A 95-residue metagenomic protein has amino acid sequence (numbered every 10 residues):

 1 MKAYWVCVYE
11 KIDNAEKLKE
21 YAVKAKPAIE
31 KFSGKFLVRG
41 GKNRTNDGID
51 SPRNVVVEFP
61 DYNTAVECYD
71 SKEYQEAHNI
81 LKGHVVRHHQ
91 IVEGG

Functional and structural regions predicted by a protein language model:
M1-R53, P60-D70, E93-G95: Short S/T/G/P-rich N-terminal loop/turn motif that feeds into the first structured element of a domain
A65-Q90: C-terminal structural segments of small proteins and small subunits
